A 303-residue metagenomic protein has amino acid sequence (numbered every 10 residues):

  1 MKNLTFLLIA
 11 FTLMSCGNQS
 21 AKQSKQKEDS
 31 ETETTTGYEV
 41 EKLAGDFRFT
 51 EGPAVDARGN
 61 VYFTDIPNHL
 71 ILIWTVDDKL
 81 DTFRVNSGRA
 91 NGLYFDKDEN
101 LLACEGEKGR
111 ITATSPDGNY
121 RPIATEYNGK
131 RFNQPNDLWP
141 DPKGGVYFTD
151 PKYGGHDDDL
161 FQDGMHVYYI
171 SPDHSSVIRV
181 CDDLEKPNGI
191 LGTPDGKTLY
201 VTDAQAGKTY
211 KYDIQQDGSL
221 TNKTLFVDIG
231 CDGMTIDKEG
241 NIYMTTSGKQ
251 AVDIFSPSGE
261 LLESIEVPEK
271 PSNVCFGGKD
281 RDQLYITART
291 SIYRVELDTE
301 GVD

Functional and structural regions predicted by a protein language model:
M1-K27: Bacterial Sec-dependent N-terminal signal peptides
G17-D303: Sequence-structural signature of mature extracellular/luminal beta-sheet repeat domains, prominently beta-propellers
